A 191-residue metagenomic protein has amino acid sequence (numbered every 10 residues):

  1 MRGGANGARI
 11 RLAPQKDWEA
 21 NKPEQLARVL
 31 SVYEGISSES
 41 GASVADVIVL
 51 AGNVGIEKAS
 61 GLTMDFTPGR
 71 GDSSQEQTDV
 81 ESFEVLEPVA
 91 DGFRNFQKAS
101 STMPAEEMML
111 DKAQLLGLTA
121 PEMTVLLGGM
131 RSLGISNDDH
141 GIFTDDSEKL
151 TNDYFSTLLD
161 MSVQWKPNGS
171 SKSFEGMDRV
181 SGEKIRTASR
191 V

Functional and structural regions predicted by a protein language model:
M1-V191: Long, well-ordered alpha/beta core segments of mature domains
